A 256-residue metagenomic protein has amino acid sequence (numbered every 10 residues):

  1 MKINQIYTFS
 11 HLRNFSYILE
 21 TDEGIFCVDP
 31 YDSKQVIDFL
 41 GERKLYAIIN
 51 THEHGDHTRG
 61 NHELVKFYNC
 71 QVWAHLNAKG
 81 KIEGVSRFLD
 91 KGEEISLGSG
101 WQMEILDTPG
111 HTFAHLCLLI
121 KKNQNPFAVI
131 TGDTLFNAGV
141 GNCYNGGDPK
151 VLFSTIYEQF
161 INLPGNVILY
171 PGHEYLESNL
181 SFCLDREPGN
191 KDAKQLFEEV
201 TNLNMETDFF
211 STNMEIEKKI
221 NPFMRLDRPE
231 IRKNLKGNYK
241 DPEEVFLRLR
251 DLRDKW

Functional and structural regions predicted by a protein language model:
M1-R43, L118-G132: Conserved beta-strand hairpin/beta-sheet module of binuclear metal-dependent hydrolase folds, prominently
K2, I6, Y17-E20, E94-N123 (+1 more regions): Core dinuclear metal-dependent hydrolase active-site scaffold
L19, D29, H52, L64 (+7 more regions): Divalent metal-coordination and catalytic microenvironments
E23-F26, Y46-A47, G165-I168: Short active-site oxyanion
P30-D32, E53, N77-A78, H111-T112 (+4 more regions): Active-site metal-binding loops of divalent metal-dependent hydrolases
Y31-D107, P126-F127, Q195, E199: Active-site HxH/HxHxD metal-binding segment of metal-dependent hydrolases
G139-N166: Active-site-adjacent loop/tail segments of enzyme domains
Y157-I168, E177-W256: Accessory terminal helices/loops
